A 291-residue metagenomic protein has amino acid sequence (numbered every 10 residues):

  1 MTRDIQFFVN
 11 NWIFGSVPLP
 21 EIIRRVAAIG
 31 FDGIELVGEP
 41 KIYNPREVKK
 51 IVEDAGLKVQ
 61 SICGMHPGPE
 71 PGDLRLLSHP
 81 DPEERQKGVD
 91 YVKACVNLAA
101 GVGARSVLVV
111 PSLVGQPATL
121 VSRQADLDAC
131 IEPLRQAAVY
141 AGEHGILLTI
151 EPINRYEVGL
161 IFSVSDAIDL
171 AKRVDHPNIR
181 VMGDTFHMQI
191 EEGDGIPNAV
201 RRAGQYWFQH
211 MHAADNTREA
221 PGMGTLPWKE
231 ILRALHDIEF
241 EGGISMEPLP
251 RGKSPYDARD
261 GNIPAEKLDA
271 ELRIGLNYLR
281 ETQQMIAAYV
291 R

Functional and structural regions predicted by a protein language model:
M1-F7, G15-A27, G103, I161-G183 (+1 more regions): Histidine-acidic metal/acid-base catalytic patches
M1-N11, M65-H79, P111-A118: N-terminal small/glycine-rich loop or linker at the start of catalytic domains across soluble metabolic enzymes
I13-G15, L19, P40, M65-G68 (+5 more regions): Active-site-proximal loop/turn and secondary-structure-junction residues that shape catalytic pockets, frequently
I22-I42: Basic, amphipathic N-terminal segments that precede the first structured/catalytic domain
E35, S61-C63, L108, T149 (+3 more regions): Conserved beta-strand positions in the central sheet of alpha/beta enzyme cores
E35-A55, P111-S122: Glycine-rich, proline-tolerant flexible connector loops at the mouths of alpha/beta enzymes
P40-Q60, V89-G103, I131-V139, I196-R202 (+1 more regions): Short amphipathic alpha-helices and their capping/turn segments at secondary-structure boundaries
S78-R180, I190, E266-E271, Y289-V290: Active-site acidic/histidine proton-transfer and metal-coordination neighborhood in alpha/beta enzyme cores
